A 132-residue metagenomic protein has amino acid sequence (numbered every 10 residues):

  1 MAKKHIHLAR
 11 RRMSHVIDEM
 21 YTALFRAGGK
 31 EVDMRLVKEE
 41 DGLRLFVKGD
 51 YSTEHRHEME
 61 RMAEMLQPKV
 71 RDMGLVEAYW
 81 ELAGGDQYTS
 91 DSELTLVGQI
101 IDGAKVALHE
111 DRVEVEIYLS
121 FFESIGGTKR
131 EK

Functional and structural regions predicted by a protein language model:
A2-R10, R130: C-terminal effector/catalytic modules and regulatory tails appended to multi-domain proteins
H7-E39, T89-I100: Conserved ATP-binding N-box helix of the HATPase_c
K38-E40, L108-E110: A generic beta-sheet turn/junction motif
D41-L45, V113: Short beta-strand element(s) in the Bergerat
R44-L94, F122-K132: Glycine-rich/acidic phosphate-handling loop/turn and adjacent ATP-lid/helix of nucleotide-binding kinase/ATPase domains
K48, H109, Y118: Surface loops and adjacent helix of pleckstrin homology
D102-A107: Glycine-rich ATP-binding loops of the HATPase_c
R112-F122: Short C-terminal beta-strand
